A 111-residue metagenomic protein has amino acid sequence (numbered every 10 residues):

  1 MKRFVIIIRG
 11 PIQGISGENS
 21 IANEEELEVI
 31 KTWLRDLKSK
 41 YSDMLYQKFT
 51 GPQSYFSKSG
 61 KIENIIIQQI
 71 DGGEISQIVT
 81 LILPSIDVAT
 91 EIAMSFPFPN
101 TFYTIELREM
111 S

Functional and structural regions predicted by a protein language model:
M1-S111: Conserved, structured core segments of small domains
